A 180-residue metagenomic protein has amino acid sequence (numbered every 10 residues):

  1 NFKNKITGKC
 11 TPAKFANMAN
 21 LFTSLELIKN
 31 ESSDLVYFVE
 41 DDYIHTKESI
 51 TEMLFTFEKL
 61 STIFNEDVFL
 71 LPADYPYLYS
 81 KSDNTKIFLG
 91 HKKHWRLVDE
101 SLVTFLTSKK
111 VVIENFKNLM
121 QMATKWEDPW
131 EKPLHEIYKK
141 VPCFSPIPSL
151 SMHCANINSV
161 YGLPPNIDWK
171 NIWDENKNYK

Functional and structural regions predicted by a protein language model:
N1, A73-P76, F144-S151: Acidic carboxylate-rich catalytic motifs and surrounding loops in phosphoryl-/glycosyl-chemistry enzymes
N1-S33: Active-site-proximal specificity loops/subdomain of glycosyltransferases
T7-P12, F69, C143-S145: Conserved beta-strand scaffold positions in the cores of enzyme catalytic domains, especially in NTP/NDP-utilizing
A13-S24, H45-S49, S101, W126: Phosphate/oxyanion-binding active-site loops and adjacent basic polyanion-contact surfaces
L35, I44-N118: Conserved catalytic core of nucleotide-sugar-dependent glycosyltransferases
K109-K110, E114-K180: C-terminal catalytic/acceptor-binding lobe
